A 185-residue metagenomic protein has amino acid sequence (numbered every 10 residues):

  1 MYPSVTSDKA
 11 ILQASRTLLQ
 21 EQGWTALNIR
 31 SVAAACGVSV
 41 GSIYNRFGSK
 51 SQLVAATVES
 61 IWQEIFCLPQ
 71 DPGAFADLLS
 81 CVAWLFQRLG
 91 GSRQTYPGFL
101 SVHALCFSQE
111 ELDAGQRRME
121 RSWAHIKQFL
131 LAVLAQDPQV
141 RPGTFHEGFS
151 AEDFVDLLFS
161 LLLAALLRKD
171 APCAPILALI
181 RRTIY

Functional and structural regions predicted by a protein language model:
M1-T6, G143-F145: N-terminal intrinsically disordered/low-complexity leader segments
A10, L18-Q52, A56: Helix-turn-helix
A14-L18, R88: Short amphipathic alpha-helical elements of helix-turn-helix/winged-helix folds
A56, Q70-T95, A151-V155: Hydrophobic alpha-helical connector segments
E59-F66: Short, basic, alpha-helical segments at the C-terminal edge of helix-turn-helix-like DNA-binding modules
L79-L105, A164-A171: Helical hydrophobic small-molecule/effector-binding pocket
G90-F129: Short secondary-structure transition hinges
E111-L112, S122-V155, I184-Y185: Hydrophobic alpha-helical bundle segments that form small-molecule/ligand-binding pockets
